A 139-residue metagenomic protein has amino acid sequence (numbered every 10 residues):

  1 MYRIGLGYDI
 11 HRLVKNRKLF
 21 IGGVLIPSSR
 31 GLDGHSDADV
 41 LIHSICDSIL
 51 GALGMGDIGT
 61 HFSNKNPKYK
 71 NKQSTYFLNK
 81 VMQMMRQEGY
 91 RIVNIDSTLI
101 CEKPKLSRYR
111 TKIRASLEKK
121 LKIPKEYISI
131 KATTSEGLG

Functional and structural regions predicted by a protein language model:
Y2-K112, L121: RNase III-family endoribonuclease catalytic core
D96-C101, T111-G139: Short, conserved loop-to-beta-strand elements that form functional interface hotspots
